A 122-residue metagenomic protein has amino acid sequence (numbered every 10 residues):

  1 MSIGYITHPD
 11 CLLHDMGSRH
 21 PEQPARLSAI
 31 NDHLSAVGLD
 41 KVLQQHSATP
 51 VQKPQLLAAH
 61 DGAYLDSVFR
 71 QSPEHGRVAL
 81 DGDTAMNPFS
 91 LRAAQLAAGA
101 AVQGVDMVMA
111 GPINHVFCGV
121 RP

Functional and structural regions predicted by a protein language model:
M1-P122: HDAC/HDAC-like amidohydrolase catalytic core signature
